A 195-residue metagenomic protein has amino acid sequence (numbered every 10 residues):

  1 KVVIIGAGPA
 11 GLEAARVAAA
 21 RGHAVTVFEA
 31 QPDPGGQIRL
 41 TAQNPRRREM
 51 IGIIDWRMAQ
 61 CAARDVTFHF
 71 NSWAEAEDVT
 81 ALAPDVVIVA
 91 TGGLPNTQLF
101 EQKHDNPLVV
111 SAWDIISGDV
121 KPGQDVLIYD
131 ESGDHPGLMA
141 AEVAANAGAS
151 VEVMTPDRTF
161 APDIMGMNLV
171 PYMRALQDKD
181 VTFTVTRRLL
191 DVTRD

Functional and structural regions predicted by a protein language model:
K1-A10, P122-D134: Beta1/beta-strand and adjacent pyrophosphate-binding region of the FAD-binding site in flavoprotein oxidoreductases
K1-V3, Q31, Q37-Q60, V66 (+1 more regions): Ferredoxin-type iron-sulfur electron-transfer modules and their immediate structural context
V2-I4, V25, V109, V126-L127 (+1 more regions): Conserved hydrophobic helix-helix packing surfaces used for dimerization/oligomerization
V2-T26, G137-A145: N-terminal Rossmann-like FAD-binding beta1-loop-alpha1 element of flavoenzymes
A15-V17, R39-L40, L99-K103, A140-E142: Short amphipathic alpha-helical segments
H23-Q37, S150-F160: Glycine-rich FAD pyrophosphate-binding loop
I51-N96, L108-D114, P122-Q124, N146-D195: A Rossmann-like FAD-binding core segment of flavoenzymes
V126-V151: Predominantly flavin-linked oxidoreductase catalytic cores and closely associated redox partners
